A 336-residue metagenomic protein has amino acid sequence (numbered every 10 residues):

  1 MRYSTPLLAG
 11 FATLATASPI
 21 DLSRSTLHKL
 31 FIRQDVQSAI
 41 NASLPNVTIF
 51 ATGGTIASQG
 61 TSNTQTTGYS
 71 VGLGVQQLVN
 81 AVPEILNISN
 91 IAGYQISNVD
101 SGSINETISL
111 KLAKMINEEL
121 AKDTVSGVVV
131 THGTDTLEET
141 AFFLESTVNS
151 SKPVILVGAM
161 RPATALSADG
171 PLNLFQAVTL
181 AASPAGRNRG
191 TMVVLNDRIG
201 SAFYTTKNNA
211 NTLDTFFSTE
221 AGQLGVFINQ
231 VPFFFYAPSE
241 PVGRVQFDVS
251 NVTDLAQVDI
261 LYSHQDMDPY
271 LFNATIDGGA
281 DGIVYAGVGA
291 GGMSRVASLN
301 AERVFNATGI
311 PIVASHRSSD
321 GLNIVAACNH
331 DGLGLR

Functional and structural regions predicted by a protein language model:
M1-T26: Fungal secretory targeting signals
D21-E119: ATP/NTP phosphate-donor binding region
Q37-A39, A290-R336: C-terminal non-catalytic interaction/assembly regions of soluble proteins
L44, F50-G54, S58-G60, G74 (+3 more regions): Accessory alpha-helical/coil subdomains and C-terminal extensions that flank or cap enzyme catalytic cores
G60-N63, A141, L166-D169, G200-K207 (+1 more regions): Short acidic, glycine/serine/threonine-rich loops at helix termini
K122-L137, G278-G291: Short acidic, glycine-rich surface-loop motifs adjacent to enzyme active sites
V130-K152, M293-A301: Short Gly/Thr/Asp-enriched flexible loops that form oxyanion-binding sites at enzyme active sites
L156-N229: Internal gly/pro-rich beta-alpha loop/helix module that stabilizes soluble enzyme cofactors or their anionic handles
